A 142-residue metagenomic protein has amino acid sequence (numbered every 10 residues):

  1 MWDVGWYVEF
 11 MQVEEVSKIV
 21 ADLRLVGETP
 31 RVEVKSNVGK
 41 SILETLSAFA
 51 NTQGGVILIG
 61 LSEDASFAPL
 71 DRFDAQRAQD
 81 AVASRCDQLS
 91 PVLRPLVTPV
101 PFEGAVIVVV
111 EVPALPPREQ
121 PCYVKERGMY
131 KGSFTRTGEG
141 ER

Functional and structural regions predicted by a protein language model:
M1-R142: Conserved N-terminal catalytic/coupling substructures associated with nucleotide/phosphate chemistry
